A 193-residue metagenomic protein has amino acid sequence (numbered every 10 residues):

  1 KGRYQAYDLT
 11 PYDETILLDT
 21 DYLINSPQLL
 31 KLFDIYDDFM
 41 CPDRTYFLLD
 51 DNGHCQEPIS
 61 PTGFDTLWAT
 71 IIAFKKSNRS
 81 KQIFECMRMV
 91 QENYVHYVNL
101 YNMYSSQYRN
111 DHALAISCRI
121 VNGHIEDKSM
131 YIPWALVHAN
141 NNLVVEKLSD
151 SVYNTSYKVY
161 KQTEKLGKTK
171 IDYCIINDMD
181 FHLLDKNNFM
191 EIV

Functional and structural regions predicted by a protein language model:
K1, G53-P58, L143-E146: Short, surface-exposed amphipathic charged segments that create phosphate/polyanion-binding patches used for binding
K1-T10: Active-site-proximal specificity loops/subdomain of glycosyltransferases
L9, I35-F39, G63-W68: Catalytic phosphate/metal-binding cores of nucleic-acid and nucleotide-processing enzymes, i.e., regions that mediate
T10, P42-R44, K75-S77: Structured loops at beta-to-helix junctions and adjacent beta-edge loops in soluble globular domains
T15: Short aromatic/hydrophobic "clamp" motif used to bind/position activated sugar donors
D19-L23: The conserved acidic donor/metal-binding loop of glycosyltransferases
I24-S60: Conserved donor-nucleotide/metal-binding helix-loop-beta segment in metal-dependent transferases, i.e., the alpha-helix
T62-W68, F74-V193: A glycosyltransferase accessory/donor-loop signature
